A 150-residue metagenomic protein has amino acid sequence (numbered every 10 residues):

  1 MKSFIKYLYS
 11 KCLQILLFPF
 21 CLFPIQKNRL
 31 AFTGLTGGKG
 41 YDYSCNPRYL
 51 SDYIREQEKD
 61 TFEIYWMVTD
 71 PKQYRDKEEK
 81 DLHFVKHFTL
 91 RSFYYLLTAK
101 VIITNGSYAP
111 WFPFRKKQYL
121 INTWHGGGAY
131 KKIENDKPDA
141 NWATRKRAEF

Functional and structural regions predicted by a protein language model:
M1-G38: Membrane-proximal basic amphipathic "stem/tether" segments
L30-F150: Active-site and donor-binding regions of nucleotide-sugar-utilizing enzymes
